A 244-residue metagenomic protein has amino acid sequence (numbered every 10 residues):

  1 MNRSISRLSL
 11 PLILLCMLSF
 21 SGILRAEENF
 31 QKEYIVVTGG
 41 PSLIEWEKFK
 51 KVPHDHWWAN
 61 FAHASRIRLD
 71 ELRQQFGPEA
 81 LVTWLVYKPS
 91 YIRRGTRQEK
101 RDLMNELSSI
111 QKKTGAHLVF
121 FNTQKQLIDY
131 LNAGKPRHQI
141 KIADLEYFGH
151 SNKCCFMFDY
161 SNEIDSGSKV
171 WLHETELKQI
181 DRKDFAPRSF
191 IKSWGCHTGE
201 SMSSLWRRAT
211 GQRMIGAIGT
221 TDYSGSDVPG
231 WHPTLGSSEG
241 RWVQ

Functional and structural regions predicted by a protein language model:
M1-R7: Positively charged n-region of N-terminal signal peptides that target proteins for export
S9-S19: Bacterial N-terminal signal peptides
S19-E28: Bacterial Sec-dependent signal peptides at the C-terminal "C-region" and cleavage site
E27-I128: A domain-level signal for caspase-like cysteine endopeptidase catalytic cores and their zymogen-processing architecture
F30-K32, E79-V82, R137-I142, A186-R188: A general structural motif
Y130-H138: Short, well-structured alpha-helical segments in soluble
K135, I142-S226: Catalytic cores of nucleophile-dependent amide-cleaving enzymes
G216-Q244: Caspase-like cysteine protease fold
